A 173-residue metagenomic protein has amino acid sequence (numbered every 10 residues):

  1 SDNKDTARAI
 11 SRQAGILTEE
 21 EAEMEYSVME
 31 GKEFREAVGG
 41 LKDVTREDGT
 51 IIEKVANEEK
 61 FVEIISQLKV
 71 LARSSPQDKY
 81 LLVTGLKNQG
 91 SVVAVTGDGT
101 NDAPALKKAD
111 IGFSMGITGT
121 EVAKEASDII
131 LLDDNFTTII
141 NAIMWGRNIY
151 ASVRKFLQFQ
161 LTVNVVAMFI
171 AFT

Functional and structural regions predicted by a protein language model:
N3-Q13, D78-L82, G99-A109: Acidic, divalent-metal-coordinating active-site segment for phosphoryl/phosphodiester hydrolysis, typified by short
A14-V95, A109-T173: Membrane-embedded transport module
